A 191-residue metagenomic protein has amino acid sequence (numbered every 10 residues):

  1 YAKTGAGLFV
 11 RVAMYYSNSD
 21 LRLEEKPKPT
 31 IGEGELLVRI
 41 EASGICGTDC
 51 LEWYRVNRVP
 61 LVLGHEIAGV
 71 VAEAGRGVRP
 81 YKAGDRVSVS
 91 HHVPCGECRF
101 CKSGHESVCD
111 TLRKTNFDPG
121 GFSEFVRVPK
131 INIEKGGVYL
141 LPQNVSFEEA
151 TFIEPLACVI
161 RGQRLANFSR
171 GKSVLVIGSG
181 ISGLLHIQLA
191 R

Functional and structural regions predicted by a protein language model:
G7-A13: Short structural boundary motif marking the start of a folded domain
R11, E35-L37, S173: Residues that mark the start of a beta-strand
Y16, P27-K28, V59-G64, K114-G120 (+1 more regions): Short Gly/Pro-enriched turn/cap motifs at secondary-structure boundaries
K28-S43, Y54-R99, Y139-P142: Glycine-rich beta-strand-centered segment in the early N-terminal region that forms part of a ligand/cofactor-binding
T48-E52: Cytochrome P450 core scaffold surrounding the K-helix E-X-X-R motif and the conserved "meander" helix-loop region
C95-I177: NAD(P)H dinucleotide-binding glycine-rich loop of Rossmann-like/cofactor-binding domains, especially the beta1-alpha1
C158, I181-S182, A190: Hydrophobic/small residue at the entry helix of a nucleotide-binding pocket
